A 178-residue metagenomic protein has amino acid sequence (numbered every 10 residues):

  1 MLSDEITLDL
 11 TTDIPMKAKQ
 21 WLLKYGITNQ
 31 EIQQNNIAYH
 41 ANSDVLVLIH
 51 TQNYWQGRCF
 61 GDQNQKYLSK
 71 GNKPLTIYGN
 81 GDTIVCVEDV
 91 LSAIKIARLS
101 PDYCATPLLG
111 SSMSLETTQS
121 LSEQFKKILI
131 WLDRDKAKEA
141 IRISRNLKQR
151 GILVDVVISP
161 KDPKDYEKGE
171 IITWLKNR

Functional and structural regions predicted by a protein language model:
M1-Q52, K148, N177: TOPRIM metal-binding catalytic domain and adjacent DNA-binding surface shared by DnaG-type primases
H40-F125: Phosphate-handling DNA/RNA-contact segment within nucleic-acid enzymes
C86, K126-E139: Acidic beta-strand-to-loop metal/phosphate-binding motif
Y103-T106, I128, G151-D155: Hydrophobic anchor at the start of a short beta-strand that flanks the dinucleotide cofactor-binding loop
L108, L153-K164: A generic structural motif
S120-K126, K164-R178: Short, surface-exposed amphipathic charged segments that create phosphate/polyanion-binding patches used for binding
K138-R150: Short, aromatic/basic amphipathic alpha-helical patches
